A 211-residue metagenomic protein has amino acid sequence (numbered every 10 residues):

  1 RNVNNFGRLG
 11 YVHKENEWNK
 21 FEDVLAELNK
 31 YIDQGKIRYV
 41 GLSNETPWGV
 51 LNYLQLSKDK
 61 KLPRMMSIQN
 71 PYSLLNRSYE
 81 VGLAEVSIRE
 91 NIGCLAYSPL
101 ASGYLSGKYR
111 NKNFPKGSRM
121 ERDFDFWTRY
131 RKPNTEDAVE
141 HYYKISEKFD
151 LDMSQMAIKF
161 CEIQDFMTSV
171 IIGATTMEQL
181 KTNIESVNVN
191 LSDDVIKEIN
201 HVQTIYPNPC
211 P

Functional and structural regions predicted by a protein language model:
R1-S73: Glycine/proline-rich, positively charged, aromatic-decorated active-site loop/lid region on the catalytic face
N2-V12, V86-I145, P211: Glycine-rich, positively charged active-site loop/lid region within alpha/beta enzyme cores that binds and organizes
L25-N29, P47-L54, A84, V139 (+3 more regions): Generic structural signal for well-ordered alpha-helices, preferentially at hydrophobic/aromatic core positions
I32, P99, R119-R122, T128-N188: Conserved short secondary-structure transition element at the edge of the structured enzyme core that lines
I32-D33, S78-C94: Basic phosphate/pyrophosphate-binding loop/patch that engages nucleotide-derived ligands
V40, I68, S87, C94-Y97 (+4 more regions): Conserved, mostly hydrophobic/aromatic
T46, Y72-N76, S98-L105, F160 (+1 more regions): Glycine-rich beta-alpha junction loops
S57-K61, A84-V86, N111-P115, V187-V189: Short, hinge-like loop/turn segments at secondary-structure boundaries
